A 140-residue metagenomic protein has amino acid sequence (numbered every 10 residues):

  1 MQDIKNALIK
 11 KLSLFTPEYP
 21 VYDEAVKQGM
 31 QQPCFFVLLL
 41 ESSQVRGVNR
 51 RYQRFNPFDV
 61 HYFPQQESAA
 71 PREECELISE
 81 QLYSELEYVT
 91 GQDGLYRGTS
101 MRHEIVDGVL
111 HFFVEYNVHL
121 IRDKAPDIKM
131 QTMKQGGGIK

Functional and structural regions predicted by a protein language model:
M1-Y22, S42-K140: Charged, amphipathic alpha-helical segments and their flanking helix caps
Y22-Q31: Short acidic low-complexity segments
Q32-L40: A short, hydrophobic beta-strand-centered structural micro-motif
